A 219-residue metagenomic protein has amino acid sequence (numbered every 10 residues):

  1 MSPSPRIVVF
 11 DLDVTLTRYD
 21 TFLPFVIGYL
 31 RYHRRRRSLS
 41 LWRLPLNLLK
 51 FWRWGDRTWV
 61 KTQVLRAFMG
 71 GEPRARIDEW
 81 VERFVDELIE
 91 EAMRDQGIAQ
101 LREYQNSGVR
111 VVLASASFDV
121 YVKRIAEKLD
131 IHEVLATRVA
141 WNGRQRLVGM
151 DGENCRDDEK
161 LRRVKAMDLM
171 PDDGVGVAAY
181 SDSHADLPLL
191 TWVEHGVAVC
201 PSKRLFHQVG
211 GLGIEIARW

Functional and structural regions predicted by a protein language model:
M1-R53: Active-site neighborhood of HAD-like aspartate-dependent phosphohydrolases
S2-I7, E79, D86-W219: C-terminal cap/substrate-recognition subdomain and adjoining C-terminal extension of metal-dependent phosphatase-like
D13, W52-R53, L65-M69, G152 (+1 more regions): A general boundary/transition motif marking the beginning of the first structured unit of a protein
L16, G71, D157-L161: Electropositive phosphate-/nucleotide-binding environments in soluble metabolic enzymes
F22-L23, K61, L161: A general structural signal for well-ordered alpha-helical segments in protein cores
N47-F51, T58-R74, E133-R138: Short, compositionally biased "basic patch" segments
V60-D95: Metal-dependent phosphoesterase signature
